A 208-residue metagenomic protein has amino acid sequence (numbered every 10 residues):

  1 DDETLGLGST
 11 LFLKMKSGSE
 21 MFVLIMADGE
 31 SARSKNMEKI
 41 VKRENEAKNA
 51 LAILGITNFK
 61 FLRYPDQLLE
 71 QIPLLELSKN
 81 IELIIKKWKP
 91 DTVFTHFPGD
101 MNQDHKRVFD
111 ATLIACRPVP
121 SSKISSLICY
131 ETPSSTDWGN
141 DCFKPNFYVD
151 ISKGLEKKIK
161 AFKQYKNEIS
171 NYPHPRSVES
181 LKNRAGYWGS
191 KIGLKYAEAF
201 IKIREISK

Functional and structural regions predicted by a protein language model:
D1, A27, A47, F59 (+6 more regions): Divalent metal-coordination and catalytic microenvironments
D2-W88, P118-S121, I201: Active-site rim/loop-helix segments in enzyme catalytic domains that contact anionic ligands
S9-T10, E46-N49, E76-L83, R107 (+4 more regions): Alpha-helical elements of Rossmann-like donor-binding domains used by nucleotide-donor carbohydrate transfer enzymes
F22-L24, K60-L62, F94, I128 (+1 more regions): Hydrophobic/aromatic beta-strand patches that form the interior of the parallel beta-sheet core in alpha/beta enzyme
S31-R33, L68-E70, M101-D104, T136-W138: Short catalytic/ligand-binding loop motif for oxyanion handling, primarily in non-cytosolic enzymes, centered on
A52-L54, K123-S126, E131-K208: The feature marks non-catalytic terminal segments
R63-Y64, T95-P98, E131-T132, E205: Short, well-ordered beta-to-alpha junction loops that form the rim of enzyme active sites and present histidine/acidic
N80-S126: Active-site adenylate/phosphate-handling loop in enzymes that bind or generate adenylated species
